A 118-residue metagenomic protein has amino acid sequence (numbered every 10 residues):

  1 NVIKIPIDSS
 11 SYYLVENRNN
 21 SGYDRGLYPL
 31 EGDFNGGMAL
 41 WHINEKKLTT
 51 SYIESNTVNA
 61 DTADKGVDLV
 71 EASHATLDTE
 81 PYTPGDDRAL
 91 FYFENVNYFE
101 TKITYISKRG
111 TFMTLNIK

Functional and structural regions predicted by a protein language model:
N1-K118: Non-catalytic C-terminal accessory/binding modules of secreted extracellular proteins
